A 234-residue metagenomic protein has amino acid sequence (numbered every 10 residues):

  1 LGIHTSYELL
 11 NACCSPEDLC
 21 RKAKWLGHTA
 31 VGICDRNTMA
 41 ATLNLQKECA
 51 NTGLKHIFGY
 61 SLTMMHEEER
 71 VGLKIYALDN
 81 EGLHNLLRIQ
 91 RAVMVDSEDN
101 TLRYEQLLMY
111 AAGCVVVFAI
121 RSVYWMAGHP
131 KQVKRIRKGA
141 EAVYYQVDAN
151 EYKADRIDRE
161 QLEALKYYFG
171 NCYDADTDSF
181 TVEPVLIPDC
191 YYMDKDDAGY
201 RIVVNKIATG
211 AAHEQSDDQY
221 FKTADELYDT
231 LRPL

Functional and structural regions predicted by a protein language model:
L1-L234: Phosphodiester-processing cores and adjacent nucleic acid-binding clamps
